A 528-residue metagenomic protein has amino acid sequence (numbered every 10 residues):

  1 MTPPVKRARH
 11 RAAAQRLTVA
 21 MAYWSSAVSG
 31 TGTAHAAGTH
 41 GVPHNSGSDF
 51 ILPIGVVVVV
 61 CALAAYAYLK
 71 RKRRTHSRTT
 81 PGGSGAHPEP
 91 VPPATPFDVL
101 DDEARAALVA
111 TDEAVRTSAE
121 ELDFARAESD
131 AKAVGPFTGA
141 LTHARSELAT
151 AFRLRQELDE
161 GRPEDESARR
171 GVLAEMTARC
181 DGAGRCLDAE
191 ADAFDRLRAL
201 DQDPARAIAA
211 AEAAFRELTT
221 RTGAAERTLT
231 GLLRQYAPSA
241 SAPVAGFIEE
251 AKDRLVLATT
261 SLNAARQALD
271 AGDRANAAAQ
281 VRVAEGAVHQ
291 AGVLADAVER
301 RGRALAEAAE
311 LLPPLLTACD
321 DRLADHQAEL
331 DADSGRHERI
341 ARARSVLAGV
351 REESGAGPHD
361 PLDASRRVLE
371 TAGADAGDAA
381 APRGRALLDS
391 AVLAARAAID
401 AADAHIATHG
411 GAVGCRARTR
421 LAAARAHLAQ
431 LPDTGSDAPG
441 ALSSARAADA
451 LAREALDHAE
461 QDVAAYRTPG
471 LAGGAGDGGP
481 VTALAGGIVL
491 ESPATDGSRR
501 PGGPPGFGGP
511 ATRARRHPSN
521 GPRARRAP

Functional and structural regions predicted by a protein language model:
M1-P528: Long, charged/polar, soluble alpha-helical segments
